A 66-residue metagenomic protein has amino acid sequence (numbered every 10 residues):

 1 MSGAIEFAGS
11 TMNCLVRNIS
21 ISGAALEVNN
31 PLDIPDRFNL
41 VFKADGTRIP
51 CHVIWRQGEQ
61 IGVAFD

Functional and structural regions predicted by a protein language model:
M1-D66: Structured alpha-helical
